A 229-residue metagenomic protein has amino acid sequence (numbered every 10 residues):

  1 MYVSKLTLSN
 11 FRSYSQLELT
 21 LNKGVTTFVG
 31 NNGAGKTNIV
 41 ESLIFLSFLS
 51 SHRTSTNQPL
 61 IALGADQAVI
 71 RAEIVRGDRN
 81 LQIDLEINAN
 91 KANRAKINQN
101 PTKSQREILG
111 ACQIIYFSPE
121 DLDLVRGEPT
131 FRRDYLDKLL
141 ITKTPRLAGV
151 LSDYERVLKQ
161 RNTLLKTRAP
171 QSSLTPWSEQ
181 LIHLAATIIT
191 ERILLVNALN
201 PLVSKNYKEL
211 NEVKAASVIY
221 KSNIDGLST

Functional and structural regions predicted by a protein language model:
M1-F45: Pre-Walker A-like glycine/lysine-rich segment at the N-terminus of P-loop NTPase domains
T7, T20, R71-E73, D84-E86 (+1 more regions): Residue-level recognition of well-ordered beta-strand positions that form the cores of beta-sheet-rich folds across
S15-L19, R79-I83, A216: Short beta-strand segments
F45-F48, T163: Regular, well-ordered alpha-helical segments
F48-F131, D137-L147, N200-K208: Nucleotide-state sensing region of NTPase/ATPase domains
D123-N211, K221-I224: An accessory alpha-helical subdomain
S217-T229: Conserved P-loop NTPase catalytic core
